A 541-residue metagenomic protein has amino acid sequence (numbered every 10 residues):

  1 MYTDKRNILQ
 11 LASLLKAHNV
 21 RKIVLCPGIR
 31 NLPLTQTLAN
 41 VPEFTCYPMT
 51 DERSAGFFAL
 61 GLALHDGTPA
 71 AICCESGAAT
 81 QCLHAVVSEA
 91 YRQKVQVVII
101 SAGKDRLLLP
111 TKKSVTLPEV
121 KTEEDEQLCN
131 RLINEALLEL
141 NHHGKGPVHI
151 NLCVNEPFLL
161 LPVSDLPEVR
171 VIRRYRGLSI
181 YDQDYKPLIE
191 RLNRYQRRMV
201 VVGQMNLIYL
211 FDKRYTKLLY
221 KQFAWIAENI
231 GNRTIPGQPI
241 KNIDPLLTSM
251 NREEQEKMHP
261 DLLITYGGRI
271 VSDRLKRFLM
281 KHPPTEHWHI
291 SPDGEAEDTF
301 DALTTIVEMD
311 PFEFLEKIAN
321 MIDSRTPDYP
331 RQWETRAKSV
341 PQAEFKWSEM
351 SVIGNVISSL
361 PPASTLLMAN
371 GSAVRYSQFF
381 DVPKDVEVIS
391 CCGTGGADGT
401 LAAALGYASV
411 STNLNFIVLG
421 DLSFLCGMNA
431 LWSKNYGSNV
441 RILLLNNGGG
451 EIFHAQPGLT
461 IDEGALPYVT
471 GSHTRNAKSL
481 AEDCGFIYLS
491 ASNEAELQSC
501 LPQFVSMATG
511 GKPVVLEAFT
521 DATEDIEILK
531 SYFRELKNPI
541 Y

Functional and structural regions predicted by a protein language model:
M1-Y2, K121-E124, F278-S372, K478-L480 (+1 more regions): Phosphate/pyrophosphate-binding active-site segments
Y2-T3, L132-E135, E139-R194: Conformationally flexible catalytic loops at phosphate/diphosphate-handling active centers
T3-C73, A79-S88: N-terminal cofactor/phosphate-binding cores enriched in small/glycine residues, especially glycine-rich loops such as
I8-N19, C26-R30, L34-A39, Q332-T412 (+1 more regions): Active-site diphosphate/adenylate-binding microenvironment
R21-V24, T45-Y47, H65-A102, H259-G267 (+2 more regions): A short, small-residue-rich loop immediately preceding and capping a beta-strand
N40, I100, L107-K113, F379-Y541: Thiamine diphosphate
L64, E75-S76, C82, V202-W288 (+4 more regions): Glycine-rich, anion-gripping cofactor-binding loops and their flanking helix/strand elements in enzyme active sites
A90, I100-A136, A227-E334, K434-N435 (+2 more regions): Glycine-rich, acidic loop regions that bind phosphate or pyrophosphate groups
